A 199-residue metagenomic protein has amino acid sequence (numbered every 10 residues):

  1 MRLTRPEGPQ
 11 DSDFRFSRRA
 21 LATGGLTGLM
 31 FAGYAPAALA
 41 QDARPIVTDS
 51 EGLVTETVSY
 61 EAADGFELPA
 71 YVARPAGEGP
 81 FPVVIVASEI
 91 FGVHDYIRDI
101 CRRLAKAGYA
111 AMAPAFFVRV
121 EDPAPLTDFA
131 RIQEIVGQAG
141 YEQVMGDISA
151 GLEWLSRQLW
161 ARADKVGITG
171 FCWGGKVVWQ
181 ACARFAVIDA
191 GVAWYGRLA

Functional and structural regions predicted by a protein language model:
M1-F16: N-terminal secretory signal peptides
R15-A20, L29-P45: N-terminal twin-arginine translocation
D42-A76: N-terminal cap/lid segment of alpha/beta-hydrolase-fold proteins
P80-E89: Short beta-strand element of the alpha/beta-hydrolase
D95-P114, V118-R119: Short amphipathic alpha-helix adjacent to the substrate-entry channel of hydrolases
F117-E142: Cap/lid segment of the alpha/beta-hydrolase catalytic domain
Q133-L159: Alpha/beta-hydrolase active-site loop
A150-A199: Primarily recognizes the serine-hydrolase "nucleophile elbow" in alpha/beta-hydrolase and SGNH/GDSL folds
